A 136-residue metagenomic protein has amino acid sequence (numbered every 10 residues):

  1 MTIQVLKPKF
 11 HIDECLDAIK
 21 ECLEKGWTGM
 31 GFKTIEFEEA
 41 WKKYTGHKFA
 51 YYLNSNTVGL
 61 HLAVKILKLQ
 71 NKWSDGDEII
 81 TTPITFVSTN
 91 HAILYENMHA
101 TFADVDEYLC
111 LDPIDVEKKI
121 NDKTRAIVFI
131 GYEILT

Functional and structural regions predicted by a protein language model:
M1-S74, Y95-E96, F129: Conserved PLP-binding active-site segment in aminotransferase class I/II-type PLP enzymes
L6-P8, T89, K118, D122: Generic cytosolic/nucleocytoplasmic N-terminal low-complexity/intrinsically disordered segments
H11, G29, T85, E107-Y108 (+1 more regions): Glycine-/small-residue-rich active-site loops that bind phosphorylated ligands and cofactors
Y51, I80, T101, I127-V128: Conserved hydrophobic packing residues within short motifs/helices of P-loop NTPase cores of ABC-family ATPases
S55, I84, Y132: Flexible loop residues that form catalytic and substrate-binding hotspots at small-molecule/glycan-binding clefts
L60, S88-N90, L135-T136: Short, well-ordered alpha-helical microsegments
V64-K118: Conserved PLP-anchoring active-site segment centered on the Schiff-base-forming lysine
Y108-T136: Active-site phosphate-binding strand-loop segment of PLP-dependent enzymes
